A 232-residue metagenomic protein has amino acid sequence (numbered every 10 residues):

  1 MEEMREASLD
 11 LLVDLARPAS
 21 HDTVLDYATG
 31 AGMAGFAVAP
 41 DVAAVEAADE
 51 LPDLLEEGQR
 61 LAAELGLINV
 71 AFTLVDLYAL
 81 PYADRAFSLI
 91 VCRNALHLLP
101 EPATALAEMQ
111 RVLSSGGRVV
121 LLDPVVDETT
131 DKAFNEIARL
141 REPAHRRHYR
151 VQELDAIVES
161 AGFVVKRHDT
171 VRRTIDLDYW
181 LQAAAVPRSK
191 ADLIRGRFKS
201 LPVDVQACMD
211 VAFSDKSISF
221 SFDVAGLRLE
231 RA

Functional and structural regions predicted by a protein language model:
E3-D22: Conserved alpha-helix/loop element of class I SAM-dependent methyltransferases that forms part of the SAM/SAH-binding
L25, A31-A79: Class I SAM-dependent methyltransferase SAM/SAH-binding core
Y78-L89: A short acidic, Gly/Pro-enriched loop at the edge of an enzyme's catalytic core that lines a small-molecule cofactor
L89-E101: A short SAM/SAH-binding and catalytic strip from SAM-dependent methyltransferases
A103-S115: A short glycine-rich, Lys/Arg-flanked "PGG" loop and its adjoining helix->strand segment in the class I
V120-H145: Conserved class I S-adenosyl-L-methionine
R147-G162: Short alpha-helix
V165-A232: Conserved Class I S-adenosyl-L-methionine
